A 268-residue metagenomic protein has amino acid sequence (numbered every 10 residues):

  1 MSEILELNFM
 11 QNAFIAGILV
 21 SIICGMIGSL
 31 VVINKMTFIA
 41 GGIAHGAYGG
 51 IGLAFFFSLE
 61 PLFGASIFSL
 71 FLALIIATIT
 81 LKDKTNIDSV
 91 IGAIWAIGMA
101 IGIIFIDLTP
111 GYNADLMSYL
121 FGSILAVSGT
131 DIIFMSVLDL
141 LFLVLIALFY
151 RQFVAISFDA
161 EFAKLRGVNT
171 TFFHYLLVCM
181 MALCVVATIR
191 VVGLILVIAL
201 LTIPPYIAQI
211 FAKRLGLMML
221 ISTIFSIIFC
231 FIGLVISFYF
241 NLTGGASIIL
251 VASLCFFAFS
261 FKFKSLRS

Functional and structural regions predicted by a protein language model:
M1-I22, S268: Membrane-interfacial amphipathic/re-entrant helices at transmembrane-helix boundaries
S2-E6, L120, I124, F225-K262: C-terminal binding/interaction regions
E3, L7-N12, D83, I91-R151: Transmembrane helix-bundle core of multi-pass membrane transporters and related energy-transducing complexes
A13-A16, P61-S69, D88, G92 (+3 more regions): Loop-to-transmembrane alpha-helix initiation sites
S29-Y112, A208-L220, S237-Y239, F263-S265: Short loop segments and helix-boundary regions at transmembrane helix junctions of multi-pass inner-membrane proteins
I132-I203: Helix-loop-helix "hairpin" substructures at the membrane interface of multi-pass membrane proteins
R151-Q152, F261-S268: Membrane-interface capping segments at transmembrane-helix boundaries
V191, I195-A246: Transmembrane alpha-helical segments in multi-pass inner-membrane proteins
